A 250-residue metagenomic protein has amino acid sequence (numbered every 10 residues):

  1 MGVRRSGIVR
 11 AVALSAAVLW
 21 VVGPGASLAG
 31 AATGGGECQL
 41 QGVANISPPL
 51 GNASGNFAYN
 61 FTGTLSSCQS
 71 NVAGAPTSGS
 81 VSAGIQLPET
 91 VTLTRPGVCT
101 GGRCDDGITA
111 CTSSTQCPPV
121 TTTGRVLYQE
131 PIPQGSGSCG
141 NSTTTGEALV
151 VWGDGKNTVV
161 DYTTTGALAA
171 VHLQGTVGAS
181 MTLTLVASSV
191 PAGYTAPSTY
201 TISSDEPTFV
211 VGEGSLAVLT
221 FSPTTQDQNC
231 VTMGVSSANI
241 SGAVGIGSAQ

Functional and structural regions predicted by a protein language model:
M1-A13: Bacterial N-terminal signal peptides that target proteins for export
L19-L28: C-terminal segment of classical bacterial N-terminal signal peptides
G30-Q39: Cleaved targeting-peptide boundary
L40-S47, T121-S136, A169, I202-T225: Charged, amphipathic alpha-helical segments
N45-S47, D105-A110: Short, solvent-exposed loop/edge segments of extracellular or virion-exposed proteins
G55-V98, T115-S198: Predominantly extracellular/secreted and cell-surface proteins with exposed, flexible low-complexity segments
T208-Q250: Extracellularly exposed regions in secreted/surface proteins, prominently low-complexity, repeat-rich
